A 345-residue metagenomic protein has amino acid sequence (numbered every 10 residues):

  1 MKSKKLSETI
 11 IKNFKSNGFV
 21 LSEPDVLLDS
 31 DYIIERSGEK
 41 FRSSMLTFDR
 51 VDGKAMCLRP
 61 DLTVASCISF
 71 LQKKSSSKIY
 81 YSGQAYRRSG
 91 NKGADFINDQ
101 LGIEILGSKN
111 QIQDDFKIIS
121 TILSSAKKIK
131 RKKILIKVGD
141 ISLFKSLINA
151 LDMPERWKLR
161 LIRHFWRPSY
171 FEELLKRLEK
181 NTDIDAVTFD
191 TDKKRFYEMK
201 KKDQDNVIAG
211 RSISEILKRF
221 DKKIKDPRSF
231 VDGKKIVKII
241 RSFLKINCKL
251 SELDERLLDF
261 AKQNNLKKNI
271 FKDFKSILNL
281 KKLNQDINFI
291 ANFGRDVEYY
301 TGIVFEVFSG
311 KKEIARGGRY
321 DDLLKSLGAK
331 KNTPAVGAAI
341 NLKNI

Functional and structural regions predicted by a protein language model:
K2-G18, S22, D29, D61-Q72 (+2 more regions): Positively charged, Gly/Ser-enriched RNA/tRNA-binding surfaces
P24-L27, I136-D140: Acidic carboxylate-rich catalytic motifs and surrounding loops in phosphoryl-/glycosyl-chemistry enzymes
V26-M56, R88: Polyanion/phosphate-binding surface patch
E35, N91-A94, L147-L151: Short acidic, glycine/serine/threonine-rich loops at helix termini
S43-D52, D152-D183: Acidic, His- and aromatic-enriched active-site or binding-groove loops in soluble protein domains that engage sugars
S43-T47, G53, T63-I68, Q72-K74: An N-terminal, globular interaction/scaffold subdomain
I97-L101, V138-S146: Short, conserved phosphate-binding/catalytic loop or strand-edge motifs used in phosphoryl-/nucleotidyl-transfer
T121-S125, L143, M153: Long, mid-chain structured domain cores
